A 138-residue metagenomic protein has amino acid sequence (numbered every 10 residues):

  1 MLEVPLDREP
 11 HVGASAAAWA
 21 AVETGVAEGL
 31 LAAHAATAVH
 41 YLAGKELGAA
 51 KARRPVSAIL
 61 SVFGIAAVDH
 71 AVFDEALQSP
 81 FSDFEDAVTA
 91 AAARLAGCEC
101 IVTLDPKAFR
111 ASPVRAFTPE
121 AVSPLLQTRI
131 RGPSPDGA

Functional and structural regions predicted by a protein language model:
M1-L31, G44-R54, A111, E120-A138: Short, well-structured N-terminal submotif of metal-dependent ribonuclease cores
D7, A35, P55-P80: Acidic catalytic patch
T24-G29, G64, G97-E99: Short active-site oxyanion
L30-L31, A67, T103: Short beta-strand scaffold positions
A35, V72, V88-T89, K107-A108: Alpha-helix capping/helix-boundary segments
V62, A91-A138: Acidic, PIN/NYN-like endoribonuclease modules and their adjacent C-terminal/linker elements
S82-E85: Glycine-rich anion/phosphate-binding loops
